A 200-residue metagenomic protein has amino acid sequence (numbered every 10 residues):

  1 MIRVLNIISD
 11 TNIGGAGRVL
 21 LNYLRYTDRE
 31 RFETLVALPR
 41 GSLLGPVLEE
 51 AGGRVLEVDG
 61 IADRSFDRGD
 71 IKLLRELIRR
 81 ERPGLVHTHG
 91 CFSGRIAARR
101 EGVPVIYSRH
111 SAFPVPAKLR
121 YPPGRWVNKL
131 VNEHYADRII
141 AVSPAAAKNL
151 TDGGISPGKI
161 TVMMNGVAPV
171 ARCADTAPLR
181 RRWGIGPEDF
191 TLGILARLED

Functional and structural regions predicted by a protein language model:
M1-D200: Membrane-interface segments of envelope glycosyltransferases acting on lipid-linked substrates or membrane lipids
